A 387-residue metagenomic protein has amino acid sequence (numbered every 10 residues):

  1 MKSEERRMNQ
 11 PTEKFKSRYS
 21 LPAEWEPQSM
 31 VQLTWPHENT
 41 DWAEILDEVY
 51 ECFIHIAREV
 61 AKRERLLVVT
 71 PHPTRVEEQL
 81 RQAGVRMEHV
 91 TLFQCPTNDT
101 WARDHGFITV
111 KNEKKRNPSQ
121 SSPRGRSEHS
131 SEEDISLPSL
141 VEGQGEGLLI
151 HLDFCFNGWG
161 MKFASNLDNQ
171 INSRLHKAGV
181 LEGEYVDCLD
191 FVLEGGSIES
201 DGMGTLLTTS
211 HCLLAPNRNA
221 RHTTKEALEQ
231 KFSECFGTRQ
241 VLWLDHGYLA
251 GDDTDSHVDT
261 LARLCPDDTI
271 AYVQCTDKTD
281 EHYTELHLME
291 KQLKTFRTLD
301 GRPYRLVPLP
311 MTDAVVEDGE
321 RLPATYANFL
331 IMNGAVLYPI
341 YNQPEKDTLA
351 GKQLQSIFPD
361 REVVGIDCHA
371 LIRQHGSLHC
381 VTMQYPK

Functional and structural regions predicted by a protein language model:
K2-S3, E128: Intrinsic disorder/low-complexity segments enriched in small, polar and charged residues
R6-R7, R116, R124-R126: Basic polycationic patches enriched in arginine
N9-K115, G147-K387: The feature marks the mature, well-folded catalytic cores of soluble enzymes
S119-S122, P138-L140: Intrinsically disordered, low-complexity segments enriched in serine/proline and basic residues
R124-R126, V141-Q144: Glycine-biased, low-complexity coil/linker segments
